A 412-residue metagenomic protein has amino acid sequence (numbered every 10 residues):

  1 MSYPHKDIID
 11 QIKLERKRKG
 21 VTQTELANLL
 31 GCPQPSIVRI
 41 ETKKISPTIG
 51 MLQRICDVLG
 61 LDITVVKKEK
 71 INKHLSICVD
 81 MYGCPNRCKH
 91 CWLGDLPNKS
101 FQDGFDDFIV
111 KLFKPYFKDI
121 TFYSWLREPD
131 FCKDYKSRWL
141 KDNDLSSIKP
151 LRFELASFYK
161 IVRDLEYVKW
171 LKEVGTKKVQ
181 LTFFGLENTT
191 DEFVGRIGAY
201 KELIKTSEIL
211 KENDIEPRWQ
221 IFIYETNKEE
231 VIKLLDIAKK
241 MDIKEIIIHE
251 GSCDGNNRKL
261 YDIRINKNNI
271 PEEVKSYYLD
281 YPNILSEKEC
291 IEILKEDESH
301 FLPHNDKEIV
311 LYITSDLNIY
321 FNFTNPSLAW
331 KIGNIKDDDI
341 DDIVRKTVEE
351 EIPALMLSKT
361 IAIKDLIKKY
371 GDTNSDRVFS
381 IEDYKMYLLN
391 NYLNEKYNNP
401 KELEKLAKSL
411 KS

Functional and structural regions predicted by a protein language model:
M1-D7: A detector for short, charged/polar N-terminal pre-domain segments
D10-L29, R54: Short basic helix-loop element that most often maps to the first helix and adjoining turn of HTH DNA-binding modules
L30-S46: Recognition helix of helix-turn-helix/homeodomain-like DNA-binding domains that insert into the DNA major groove
T48-V65: DNA major-groove recognition helix of helix-turn-helix/homeodomain DNA-binding modules
K67-D107: Canonical Radical SAM [4Fe-4S] cluster-binding loop centered on the CxxxCxxC motif and its immediate flanking residues
L75-S76, L93-G104, Y116-K133, S146-R163 (+3 more regions): Core AdoMet radical
S100-Q102, F184, E192, R196-Y320 (+2 more regions): Radical SAM enzyme [4Fe-4S]-AdoMet core and its adjacent flexible, acidic and glycine-rich loops/tails across
T324-S412: Flexible mid-to-C-terminal extensions adjoining Fe-S/redox cofactors in radical SAM and related proteins
